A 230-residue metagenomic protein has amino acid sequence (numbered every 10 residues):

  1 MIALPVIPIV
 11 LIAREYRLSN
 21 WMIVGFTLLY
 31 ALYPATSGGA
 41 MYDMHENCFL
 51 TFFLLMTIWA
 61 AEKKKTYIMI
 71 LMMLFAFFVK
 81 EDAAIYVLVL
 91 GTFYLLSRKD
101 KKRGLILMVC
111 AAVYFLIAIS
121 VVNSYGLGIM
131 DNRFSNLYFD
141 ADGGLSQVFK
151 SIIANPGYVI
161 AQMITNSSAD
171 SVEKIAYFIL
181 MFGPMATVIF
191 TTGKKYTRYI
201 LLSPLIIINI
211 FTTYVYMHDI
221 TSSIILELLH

Functional and structural regions predicted by a protein language model:
A3-L32, T51-F52, I68: Transmembrane-helix signature of polytopic, membrane-embedded enzymes that assemble or transfer cell-envelope glycans
R17, E46-F49, L55-I68, L95-R98: Membrane-interface transmembrane helices that cradle and orient dolichyl/undecaprenyl
G39-N47: Short acidic/glycine- and proline-prone juxtamembrane loop motifs at membrane-interface regions of multi-pass membrane
Y67-L96: Transmembrane helices and adjacent periplasmic/lumenal helix-loop junctions of polyprenol-phosphate-dependent
I85, Y199-H230: Hydrophobic/aromatic-rich transmembrane helices and adjacent perimembrane loops
Y86-V113: Perimembrane helix-loop-helix junctions
L127-S168: Luminal/periplasmic active-site loops of membrane-embedded glycosylation enzymes
Q162, K174-Y199, S203-I206: Hydrophobic, aromatic-rich transmembrane alpha-helices and their immediate juxtamembrane boundary segments
